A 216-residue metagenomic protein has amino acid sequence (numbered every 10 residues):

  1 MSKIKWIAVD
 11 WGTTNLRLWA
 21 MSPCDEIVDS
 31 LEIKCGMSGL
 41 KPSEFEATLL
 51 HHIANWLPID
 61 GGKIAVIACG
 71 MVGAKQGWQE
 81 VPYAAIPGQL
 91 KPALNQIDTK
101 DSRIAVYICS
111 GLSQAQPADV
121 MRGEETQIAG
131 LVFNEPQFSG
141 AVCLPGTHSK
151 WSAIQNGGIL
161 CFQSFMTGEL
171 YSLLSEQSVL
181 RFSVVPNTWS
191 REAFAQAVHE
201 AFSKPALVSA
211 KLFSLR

Functional and structural regions predicted by a protein language model:
W6-D10, A65-I67, G140-L144: Short glycine-aspartate micro-motif
W6-E44: Short glycine-rich, Thr/Ser-proximal phosphate-binding strand/loop in the N-terminal lobe of ATP-dependent enzymes
G12-R17, V72-A74, L144-K150: Gly/Ser/Thr-rich loops at beta-strand to alpha-helix junctions that form or flank small-molecule/cofactor-binding
S22-E26, S102, A153-G158: Short acidic-glycine loop/turn motifs at beta-strand connectors
S43-W56: Short, well-ordered amphipathic alpha-helical segments that serve as non-catalytic structural scaffolds within diverse
P58-M121: Short beta-strand-loop/turn "lid" adjacent to the catalytic site in phosphate-handling enzymes
S113-P145, K150-A206: Glycine-rich phosphate-binding loop plus the immediately following alpha-helix
S203-R216: A conserved mid-domain beta-alpha-beta active-site/ligand-binding segment of alpha/beta enzyme cores
